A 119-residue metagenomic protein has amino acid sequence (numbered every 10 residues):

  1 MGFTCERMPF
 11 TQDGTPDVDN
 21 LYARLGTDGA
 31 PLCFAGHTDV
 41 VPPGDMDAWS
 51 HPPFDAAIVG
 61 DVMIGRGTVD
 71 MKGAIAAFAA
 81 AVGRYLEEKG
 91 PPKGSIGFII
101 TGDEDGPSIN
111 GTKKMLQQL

Functional and structural regions predicted by a protein language model:
M1-R66, E87-K93: Acidic/His- and Gly-rich active-site-bordering loop/insert found across diverse amide/peptide-bond hydrolases
M71-L119: Acidic/histidine-rich catalytic neighborhood of metal-dependent amide-processing enzymes
